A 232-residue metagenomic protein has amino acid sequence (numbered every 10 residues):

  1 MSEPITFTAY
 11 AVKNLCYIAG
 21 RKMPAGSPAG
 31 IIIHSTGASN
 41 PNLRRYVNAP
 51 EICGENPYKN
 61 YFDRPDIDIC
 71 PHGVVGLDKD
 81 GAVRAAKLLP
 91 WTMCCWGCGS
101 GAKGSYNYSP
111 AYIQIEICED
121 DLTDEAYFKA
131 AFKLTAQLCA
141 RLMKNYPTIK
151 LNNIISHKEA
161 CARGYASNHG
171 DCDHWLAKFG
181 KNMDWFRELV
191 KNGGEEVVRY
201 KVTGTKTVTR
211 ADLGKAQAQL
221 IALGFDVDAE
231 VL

Functional and structural regions predicted by a protein language model:
M1-Y108: N-terminal catalytic cores of peptidoglycan-degrading enzymes
S2-K13, A19-A25, A29, P110-I113 (+1 more regions): Basic/polar, cationic surfaces and motifs that engage anionic cell-wall and phosphate/carboxylate ligands
S35, N42, I117-E119, G204: Short glycine-centered, acidic/aromatic-flanked micro-motifs in structured strand/loop junctions that mark active-site
L89, I155, D228-E230: General small-molecule cofactor/ligand-binding pocket signal
E195-V197, D226-L232: Short glycine-rich, low-complexity/disordered patches
V198-G204: A short beta-strand micro-motif
T209-V227: A short, charged, amphipathic alpha-helix used as a generic interaction element across diverse proteins
